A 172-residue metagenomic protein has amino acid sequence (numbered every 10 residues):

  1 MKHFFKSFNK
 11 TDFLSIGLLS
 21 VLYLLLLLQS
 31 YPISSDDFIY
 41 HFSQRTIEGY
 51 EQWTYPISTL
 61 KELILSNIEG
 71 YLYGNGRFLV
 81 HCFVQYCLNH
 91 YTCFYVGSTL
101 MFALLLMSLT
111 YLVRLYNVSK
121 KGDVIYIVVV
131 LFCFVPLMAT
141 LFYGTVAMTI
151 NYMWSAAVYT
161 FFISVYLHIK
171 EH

Functional and structural regions predicted by a protein language model:
M1-L24: Start-transfer (signal-anchor) and selected internal transmembrane alpha helices of multi-pass inner/ER membrane
T11-F13, V118-I127, H172: Membrane-interfacial loop-to-transmembrane alpha-helix junctions, especially the N-terminal start
G17-L25, L106-L109, I127-P136: Hydrophobic core of alpha-helical transmembrane segments in multi-pass integral membrane proteins
Y23-Y73, V84-Q85: Extracytoplasmic loop-helix module adjacent to an early transmembrane segment
L28, L109-N117, V135-P136, S164-E171: Structural signal for the C-terminal ends of transmembrane alpha-helices and the immediately following loop
L65-T92, V96-T99: Short hydrophobic/aromatic helix or loop-helix immediately within or flanking a transmembrane segment in polytopic
T99-G122, F161: Transmembrane-helix motifs of polytopic, lipid-linked glycan transferases
V124-K170: Membrane-interface micro-motifs in multi-pass membrane enzymes
